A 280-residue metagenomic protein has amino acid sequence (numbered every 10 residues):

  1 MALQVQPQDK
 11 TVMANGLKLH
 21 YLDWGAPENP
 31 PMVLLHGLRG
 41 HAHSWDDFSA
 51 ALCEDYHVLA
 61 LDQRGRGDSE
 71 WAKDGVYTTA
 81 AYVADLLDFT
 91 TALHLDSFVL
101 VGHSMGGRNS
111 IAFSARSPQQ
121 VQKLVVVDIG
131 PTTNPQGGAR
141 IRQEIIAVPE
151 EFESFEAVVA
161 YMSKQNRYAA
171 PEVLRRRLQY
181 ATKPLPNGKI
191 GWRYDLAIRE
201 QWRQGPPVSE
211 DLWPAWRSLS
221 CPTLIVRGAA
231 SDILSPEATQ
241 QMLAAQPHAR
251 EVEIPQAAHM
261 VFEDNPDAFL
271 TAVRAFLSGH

Functional and structural regions predicted by a protein language model:
M1-M32, E54-Y56, L95-D96, P247 (+1 more regions): Alpha/beta-hydrolase fold catalytic core
N15-L17, L22-W24, S49-C53, L59-M105 (+1 more regions): Active-site loop/oxyanion-hole signature of alpha/beta-hydrolase fold enzymes
L35-G37, R227: The conserved beta1-alpha1 loop
G37-D47, V58: Serine-hydrolase catalytic-loop signature spanning alpha/beta hydrolases and amidase-signature enzymes
D96-Q136: Conserved hydrolase catalytic core segment
P149-E210, A215: Conserved alpha/beta-hydrolase catalytic His-Asp/Glu region
L185-A244, R250-E253: Conserved serine/cysteine hydrolase catalytic core
A257-P266, L270: Catalytic histidine-centered segment of alpha/beta-hydrolase-like enzymes
